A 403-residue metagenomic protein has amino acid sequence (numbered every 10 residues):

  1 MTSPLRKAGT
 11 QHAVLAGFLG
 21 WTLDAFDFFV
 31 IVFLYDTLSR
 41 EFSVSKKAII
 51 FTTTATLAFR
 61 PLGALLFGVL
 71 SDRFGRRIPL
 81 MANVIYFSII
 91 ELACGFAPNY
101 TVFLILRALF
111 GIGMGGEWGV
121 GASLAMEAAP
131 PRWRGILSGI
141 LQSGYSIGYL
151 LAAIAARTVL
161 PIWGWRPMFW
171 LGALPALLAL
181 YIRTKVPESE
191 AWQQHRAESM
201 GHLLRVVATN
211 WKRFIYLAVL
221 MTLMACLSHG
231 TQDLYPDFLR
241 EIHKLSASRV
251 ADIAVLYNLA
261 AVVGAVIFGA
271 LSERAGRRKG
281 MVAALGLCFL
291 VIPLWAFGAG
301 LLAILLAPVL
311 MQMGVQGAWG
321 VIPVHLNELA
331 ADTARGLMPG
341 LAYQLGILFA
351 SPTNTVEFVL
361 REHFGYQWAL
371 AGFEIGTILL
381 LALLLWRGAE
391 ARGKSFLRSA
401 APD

Functional and structural regions predicted by a protein language model:
I31-V32, K212-V262, A350: Extracytoplasmic gate region of multi-pass secondary transporters
V32-L62, S248: Extracellular/periplasmic helix-loop-helix junction of adjacent transmembrane segments in MFS-like secondary
S43, G75, F96-V102, P130 (+2 more regions): Helix-breaking motifs and short loop linkers at transmembrane-helix boundaries and internal kinks in secondary membrane
T54-F67, V255-I267: Central cavity-lining transmembrane alpha-helices of secondary-active solute carriers, predominantly the Major
L62-P98, A275: Conserved MFS/SLC helix-loop-helix module at the cytosolic interface between two early adjacent transmembrane helices
L106-S143: Cytoplasmic helix-loop-helix junction between adjacent transmembrane helices in 12-TM secondary transporters
L141-R183: Helix-loop-helix hairpin linking two adjacent transmembrane segments in secondary transporters
S272-I322: C-terminal transmembrane helical hairpin of 12-TM major facilitator-type secondary transporters
